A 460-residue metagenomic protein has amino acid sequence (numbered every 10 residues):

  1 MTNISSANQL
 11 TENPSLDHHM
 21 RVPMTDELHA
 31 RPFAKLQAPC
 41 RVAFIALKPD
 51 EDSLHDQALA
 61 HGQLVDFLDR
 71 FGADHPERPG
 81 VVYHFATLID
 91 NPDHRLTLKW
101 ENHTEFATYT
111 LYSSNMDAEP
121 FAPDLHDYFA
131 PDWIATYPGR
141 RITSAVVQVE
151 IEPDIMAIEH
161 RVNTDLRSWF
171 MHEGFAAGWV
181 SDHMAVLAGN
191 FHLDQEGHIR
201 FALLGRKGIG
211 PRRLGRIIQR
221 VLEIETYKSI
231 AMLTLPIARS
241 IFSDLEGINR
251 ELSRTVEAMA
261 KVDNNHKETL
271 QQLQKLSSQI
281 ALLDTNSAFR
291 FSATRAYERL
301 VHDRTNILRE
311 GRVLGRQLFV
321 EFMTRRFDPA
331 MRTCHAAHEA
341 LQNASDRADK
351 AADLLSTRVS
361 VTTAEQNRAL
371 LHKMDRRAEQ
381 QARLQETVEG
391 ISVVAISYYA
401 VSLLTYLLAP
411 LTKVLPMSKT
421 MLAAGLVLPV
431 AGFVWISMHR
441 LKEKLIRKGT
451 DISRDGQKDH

Functional and structural regions predicted by a protein language model:
M1-T143, K458-H460: N-terminal pre-transmembrane cytosolic regions of membrane proteins
T2-S5, T11-E12, A145-V146, S181 (+7 more regions): Cytosol-facing regions at membranes
S5, S15-H18, H266-L270, A344: Long, hydrophobic alpha-helical segments that serve as membrane-spanning/inserting helices
Y112-Q274, S278: Extended alpha-helical interaction modules
R239, E246, S292, Q342 (+2 more regions): Short helix-terminus and kink motifs of transmembrane alpha helices, predominantly at the cytoplasmic interface
R254, A258-K261, L300-D303, I307 (+2 more regions): Conserved helix-loop functional segments at active or binding sites
Q272, L276-V401: Membrane-associated alpha-helical segments
E379-H460: Alpha-helical transmembrane anchor segments
